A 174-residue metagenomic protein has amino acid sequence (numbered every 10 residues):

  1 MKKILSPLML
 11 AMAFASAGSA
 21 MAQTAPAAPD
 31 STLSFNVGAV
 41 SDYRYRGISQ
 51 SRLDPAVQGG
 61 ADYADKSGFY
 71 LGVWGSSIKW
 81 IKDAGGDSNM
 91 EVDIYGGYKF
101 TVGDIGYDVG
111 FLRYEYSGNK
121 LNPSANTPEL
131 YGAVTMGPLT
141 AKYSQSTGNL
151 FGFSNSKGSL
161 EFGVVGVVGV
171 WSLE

Functional and structural regions predicted by a protein language model:
K2-L8, A13, G18-E174: Outer-membrane beta-barrel proteins
